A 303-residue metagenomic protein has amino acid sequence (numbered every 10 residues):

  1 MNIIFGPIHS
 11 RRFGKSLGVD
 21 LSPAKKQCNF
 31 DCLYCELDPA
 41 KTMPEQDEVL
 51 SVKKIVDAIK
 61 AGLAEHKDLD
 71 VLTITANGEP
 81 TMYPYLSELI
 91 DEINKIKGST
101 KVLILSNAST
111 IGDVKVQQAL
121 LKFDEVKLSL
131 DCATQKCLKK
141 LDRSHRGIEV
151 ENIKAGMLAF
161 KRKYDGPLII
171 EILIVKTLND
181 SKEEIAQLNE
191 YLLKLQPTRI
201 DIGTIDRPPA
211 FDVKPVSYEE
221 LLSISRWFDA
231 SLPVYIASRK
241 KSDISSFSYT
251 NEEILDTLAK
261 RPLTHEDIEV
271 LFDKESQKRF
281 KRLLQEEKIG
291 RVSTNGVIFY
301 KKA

Functional and structural regions predicted by a protein language model:
N2-R12, P23, D57, A64 (+1 more regions): Auxiliary Fe-S-binding modules of radical SAM enzymes
R12-K53: Canonical Radical SAM [4Fe-4S] cluster-binding loop centered on the CxxxCxxC motif and its immediate flanking residues
G14-S16, C32, L69, E125 (+1 more regions): Structural motif
C35-P39, D68-V71, A133-C137, L168-I169: Short, basic/glycine-rich phosphate-binding loops at helix/coil junctions that contact nucleotide phosphates
D38-I74, P84-E88: Conserved alpha-helical substructure of the radical SAM core
T73-E79, N107: Glycine-rich beta-strand-to-loop/alpha-helix junction loops that act as flexible
M82-E220: Conserved AdoMet/S-adenosylmethionine-binding subsite of the radical SAM
